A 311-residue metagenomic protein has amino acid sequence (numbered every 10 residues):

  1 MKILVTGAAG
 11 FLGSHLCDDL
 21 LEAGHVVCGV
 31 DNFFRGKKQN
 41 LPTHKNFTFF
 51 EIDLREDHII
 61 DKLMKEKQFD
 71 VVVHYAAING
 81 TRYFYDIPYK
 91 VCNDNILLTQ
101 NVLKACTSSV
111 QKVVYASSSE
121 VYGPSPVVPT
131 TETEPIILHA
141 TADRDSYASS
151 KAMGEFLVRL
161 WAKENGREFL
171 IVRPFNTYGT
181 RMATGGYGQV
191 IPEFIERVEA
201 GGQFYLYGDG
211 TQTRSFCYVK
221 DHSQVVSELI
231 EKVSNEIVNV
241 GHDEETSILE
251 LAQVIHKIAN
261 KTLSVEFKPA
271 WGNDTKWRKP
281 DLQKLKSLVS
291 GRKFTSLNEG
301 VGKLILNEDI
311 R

Functional and structural regions predicted by a protein language model:
M1-T177, N307: N-terminal Rossmann-like NAD(P)+-binding domain of SDR-like oxidoreductases, especially those catalyzing
G7, E199-R311: C-terminal substrate-binding subdomain of Rossmann-fold SDR/epimerase-dehydratase oxidoreductases
K38-Q39, E155, P192, L249 (+2 more regions): Short, surface-exposed alpha-helical segments at coil->helix boundaries
R55, A76-N79, V91, M182 (+2 more regions): Glycosyltransferase donor-binding loop in the core domain
I59, K90, L97, V190 (+2 more regions): Residue-level recognition of oxygen-bearing side chains
V102, V158, F194, L285-K286: Structural element of the ATP-grasp superfamily
P126-E132, F156-R214, V219-I230, Q253-I258: NAD(P)-dependent short-chain dehydrogenase/reductase
